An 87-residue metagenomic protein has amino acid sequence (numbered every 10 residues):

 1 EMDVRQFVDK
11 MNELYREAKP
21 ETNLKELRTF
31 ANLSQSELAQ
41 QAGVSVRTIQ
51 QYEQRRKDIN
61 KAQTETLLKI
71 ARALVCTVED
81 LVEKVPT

Functional and structural regions predicted by a protein language model:
E1, K10, T64-D80: DNA major-groove recognition helix of helix-turn-helix/homeodomain DNA-binding modules
R5-N32: A short, Lys/Arg-rich alpha-helix, primarily the initiator
L24, L38-A39, I49-Y52, L81: Conserved hydrophobic/aromatic packing and binding residues within compact polymer-binding modules
T29, Q40, R72: Alpha-helical residues within the helix-turn-helix
S34, S45-T48, Q63, T77: Short coil turns linking two alpha-helices in DNA-binding domains
G43-N60: Recognition helix of helix-turn-helix/homeodomain-like DNA-binding domains that insert into the DNA major groove
E53-R56, Q63, V82-V85: DNA major-groove recognition helix of helix-turn-helix
